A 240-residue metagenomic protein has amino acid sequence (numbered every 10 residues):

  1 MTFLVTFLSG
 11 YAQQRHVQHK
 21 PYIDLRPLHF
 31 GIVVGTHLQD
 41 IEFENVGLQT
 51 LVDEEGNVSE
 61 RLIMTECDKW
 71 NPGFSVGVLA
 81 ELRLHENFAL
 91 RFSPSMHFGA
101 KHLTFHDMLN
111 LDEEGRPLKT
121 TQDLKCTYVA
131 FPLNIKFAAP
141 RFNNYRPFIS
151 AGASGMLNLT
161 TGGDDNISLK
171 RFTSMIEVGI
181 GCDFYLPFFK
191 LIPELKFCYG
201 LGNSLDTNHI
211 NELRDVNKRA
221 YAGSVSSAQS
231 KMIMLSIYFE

Functional and structural regions predicted by a protein language model:
Y11-G73, M232, Y238-E240: Short glycine/proline- and aromatic-enriched beta-strand/turn motifs that initiate or cap beta-hairpins
L25, H85-N87, P140-N144, Y185-F189 (+1 more regions): Outer-membrane beta-barrel channels and translocator barrels
R26-L28, W70-F74, K125-F131, Y145 (+2 more regions): Residues that define the transmembrane beta-barrel architecture of outer-membrane proteins
H29-V33, A89-R91, R146-S150, K190-E194 (+1 more regions): Residue-level detector of the transmembrane beta-barrel scaffold of outer-membrane proteins
I32-T36, F74-L82, P94-M96, F131-A139 (+5 more regions): Residues on the lipid-exposed face of transmembrane beta-strands in outer-membrane beta-barrel proteins
H37-I41, H97-K101, S154-T160, C198-S204: Structural signature of outer-membrane beta-barrel domains
E44-C67, A100-L124, T160-L169, L205-V225: Flexible, solvent-exposed loop segments that connect beta-strands
R171, F184-E240: Predominantly the C-terminal beta-signal and adjacent terminal strand-loop region of outer-membrane beta-barrel
